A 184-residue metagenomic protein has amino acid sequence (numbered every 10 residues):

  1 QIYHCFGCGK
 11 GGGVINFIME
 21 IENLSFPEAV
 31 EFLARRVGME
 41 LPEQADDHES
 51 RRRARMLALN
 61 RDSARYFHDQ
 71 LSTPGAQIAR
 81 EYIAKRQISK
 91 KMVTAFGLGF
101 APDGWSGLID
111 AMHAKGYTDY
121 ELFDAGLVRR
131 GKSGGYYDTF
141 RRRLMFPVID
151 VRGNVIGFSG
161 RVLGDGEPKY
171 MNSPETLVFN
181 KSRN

Functional and structural regions predicted by a protein language model:
Q1-N23, E31, Q44, H48-M56 (+1 more regions): N-terminal single-stranded DNA-binding subdomain of primase/primase-helicase replication proteins
M19, A34, H68, A84-K85 (+1 more regions): Residue-level preference for well-ordered alpha-helical positions
E28-A29, P74-I78: Alpha-helix N-cap and coil->helix boundary residues
V30-G38: Conserved phosphoryl-transfer catalytic core
H48-D62, A76, E81, P102-N184: Phosphate-handling DNA/RNA-contact segment within nucleic-acid enzymes
D62-L71: Short, aromatic/basic-rich helix-turn unit that serves as a nucleic-acid recognition element
